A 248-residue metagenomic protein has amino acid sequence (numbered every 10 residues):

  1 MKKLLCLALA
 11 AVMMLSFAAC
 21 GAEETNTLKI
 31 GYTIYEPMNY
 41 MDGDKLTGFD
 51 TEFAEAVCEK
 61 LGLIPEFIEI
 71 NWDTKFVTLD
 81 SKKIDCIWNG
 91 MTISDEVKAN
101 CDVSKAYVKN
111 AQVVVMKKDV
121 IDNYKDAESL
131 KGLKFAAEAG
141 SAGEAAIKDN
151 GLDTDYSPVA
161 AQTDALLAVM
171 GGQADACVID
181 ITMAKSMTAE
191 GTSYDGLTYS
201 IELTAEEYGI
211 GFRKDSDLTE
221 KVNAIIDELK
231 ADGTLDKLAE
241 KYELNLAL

Functional and structural regions predicted by a protein language model:
M1-T27, A247-L248: Short, low-complexity disordered leader/linker segments with a strong preference for bacterial N-terminal type II
E24-G90: Extracytoplasmic small-molecule ligand-binding "clamshell" domains of the periplasmic binding protein/Venus flytrap
Y32-I34, K109-M116, I181, K185-D227 (+1 more regions): Periplasmic-binding protein-like
T51-K60, K118-D119, K134, A139-S141 (+1 more regions): Extended ligand-binding regions for polar small-molecule ligands
E55, E59-K60, I68-E69, D73-C86 (+5 more regions): Short helices/loops that flank or line small-molecule/ion binding pockets
E66, A142-A160, D195-Y199, D227-L248: Ligand-binding clefts/hinges and TM-proximal coupling segments of bilobed small-molecule sensing domains
G90-A99, A146-D149, M170-G171, D175-T204: A ligand-binding cleft/hinge motif common to bilobed small-molecule-binding domains
M116-K134: Flexible hinge/capping segments at coil-to-helix
